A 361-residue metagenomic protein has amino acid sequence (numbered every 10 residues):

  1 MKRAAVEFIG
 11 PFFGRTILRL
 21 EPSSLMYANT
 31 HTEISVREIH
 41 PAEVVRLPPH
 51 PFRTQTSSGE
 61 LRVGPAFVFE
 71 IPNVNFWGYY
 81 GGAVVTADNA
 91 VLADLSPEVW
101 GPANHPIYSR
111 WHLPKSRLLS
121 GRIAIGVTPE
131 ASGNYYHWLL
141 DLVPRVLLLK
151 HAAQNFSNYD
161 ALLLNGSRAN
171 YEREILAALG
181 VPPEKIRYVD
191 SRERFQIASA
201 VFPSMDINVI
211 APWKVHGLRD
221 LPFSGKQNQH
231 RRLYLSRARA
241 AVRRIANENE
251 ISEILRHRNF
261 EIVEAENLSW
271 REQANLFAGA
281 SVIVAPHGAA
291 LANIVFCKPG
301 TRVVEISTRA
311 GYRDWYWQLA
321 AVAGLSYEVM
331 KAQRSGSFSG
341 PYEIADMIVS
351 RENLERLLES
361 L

Functional and structural regions predicted by a protein language model:
M1-L361: The feature primarily captures lumenal catalytic ectodomains of type II secretory-pathway glycosyltransferases
